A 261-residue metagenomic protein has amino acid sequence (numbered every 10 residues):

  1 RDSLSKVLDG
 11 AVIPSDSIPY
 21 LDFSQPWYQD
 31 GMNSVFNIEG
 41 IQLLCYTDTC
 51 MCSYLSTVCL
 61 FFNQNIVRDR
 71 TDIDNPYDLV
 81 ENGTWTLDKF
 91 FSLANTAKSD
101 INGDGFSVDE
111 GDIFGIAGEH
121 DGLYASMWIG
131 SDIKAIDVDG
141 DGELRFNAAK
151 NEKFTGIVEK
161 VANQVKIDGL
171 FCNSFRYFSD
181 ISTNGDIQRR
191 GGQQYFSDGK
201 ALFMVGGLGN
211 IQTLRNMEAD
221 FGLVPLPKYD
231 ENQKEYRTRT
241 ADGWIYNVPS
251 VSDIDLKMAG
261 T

Functional and structural regions predicted by a protein language model:
R1-N37: Extracytoplasmic "Venus flytrap"/periplasmic binding protein-like
R1-S5, D9, F91-T96, N184-L202: Short helices/loops that flank or line small-molecule/ion binding pockets
D2-V7, L208-E218: A ligand-binding cleft/hinge motif common to bilobed small-molecule-binding domains
D16-Y28, V80-N82, K134-G156, D230-Y236: Short, solvent-exposed loop/beta-turn-alpha elements that line the ligand-binding surface or hinge of extracytoplasmic
S34-L60, G83-F146: Extracytoplasmic/periplasmic solute-binding protein
V58-F62, A162, S197-F203, L208-G209 (+1 more regions): Bilobed periplasmic-binding protein/Venus flytrap-like ligand-binding cleft at the lobe interface of extracytoplasmic
F91-A94, A125-G185: Glycine-centered hinge/linker elements that transmit conformational signals in sensory and ligand-binding systems
L214-T261: Extracytoplasmic/periplasmic substrate-recognition and gating elements
